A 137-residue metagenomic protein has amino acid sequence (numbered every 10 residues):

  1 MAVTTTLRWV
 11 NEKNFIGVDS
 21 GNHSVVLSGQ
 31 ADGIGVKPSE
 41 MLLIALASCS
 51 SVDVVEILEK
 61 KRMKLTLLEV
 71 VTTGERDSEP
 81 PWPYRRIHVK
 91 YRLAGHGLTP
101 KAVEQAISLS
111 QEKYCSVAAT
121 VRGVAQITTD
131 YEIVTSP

Functional and structural regions predicted by a protein language model:
M1-I44, V55-P137: Extended beta-strand/beta-hairpin segments
